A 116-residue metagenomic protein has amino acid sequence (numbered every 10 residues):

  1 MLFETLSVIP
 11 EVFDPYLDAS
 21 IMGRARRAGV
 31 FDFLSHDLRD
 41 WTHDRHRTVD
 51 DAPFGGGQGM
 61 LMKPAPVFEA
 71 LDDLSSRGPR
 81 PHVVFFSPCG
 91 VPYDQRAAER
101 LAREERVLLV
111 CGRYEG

Functional and structural regions predicted by a protein language model:
M1-G78: N-terminal nucleotide/polyanion-binding subdomain common to many enzyme families
K63-R113: S-adenosyl-L-methionine/SAH cofactor-binding core of RNA-modifying enzymes
G116: Structured adenosyl-cofactor binding patch, chiefly the S-adenosyl-L-methionine
